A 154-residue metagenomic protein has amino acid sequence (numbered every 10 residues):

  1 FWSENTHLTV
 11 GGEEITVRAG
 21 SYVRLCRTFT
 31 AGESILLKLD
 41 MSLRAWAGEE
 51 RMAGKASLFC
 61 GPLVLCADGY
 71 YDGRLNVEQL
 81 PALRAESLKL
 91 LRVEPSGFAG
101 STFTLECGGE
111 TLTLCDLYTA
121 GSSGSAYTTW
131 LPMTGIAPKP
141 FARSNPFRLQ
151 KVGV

Functional and structural regions predicted by a protein language model:
F1-G11: Beta-strand-rich binding/interaction modules
W2, F29-A31: Short loop/turn positions at the edges of beta-strands in beta-sheet-rich folds
V10, T16-R18, R27, S34-V154: C-terminal beta-rich recognition modules with glycine/proline-rich loops and embedded aromatic residues
Y22: Active-site-adjacent structural elements in folded domains
